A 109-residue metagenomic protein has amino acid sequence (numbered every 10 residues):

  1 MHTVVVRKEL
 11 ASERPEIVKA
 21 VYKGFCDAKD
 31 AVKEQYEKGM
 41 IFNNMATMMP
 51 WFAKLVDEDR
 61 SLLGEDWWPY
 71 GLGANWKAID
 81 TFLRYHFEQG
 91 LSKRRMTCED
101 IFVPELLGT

Functional and structural regions predicted by a protein language model:
H2: Glycine/small-residue-rich pyrophosphate-binding loop that anchors the diphosphate of NDP-sugar donors
V5, L10-E88: Secondary-structure end/capping motifs
Y85-T109: Conserved C-terminal helix/tail region of periplasmic/extracytoplasmic solute-binding proteins
